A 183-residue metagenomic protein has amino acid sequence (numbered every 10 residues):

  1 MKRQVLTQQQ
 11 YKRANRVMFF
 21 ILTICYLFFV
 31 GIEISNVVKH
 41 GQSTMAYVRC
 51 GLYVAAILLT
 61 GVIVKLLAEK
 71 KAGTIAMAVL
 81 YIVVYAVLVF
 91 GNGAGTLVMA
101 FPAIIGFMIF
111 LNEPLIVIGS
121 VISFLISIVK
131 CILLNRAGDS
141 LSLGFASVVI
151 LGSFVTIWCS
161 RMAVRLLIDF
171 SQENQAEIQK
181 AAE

Functional and structural regions predicted by a protein language model:
M1-Y11: Short, Lys/Arg-rich, polar N-terminal cytosolic tail immediately upstream of the first transmembrane signal-anchor
R16-N92, M99-I105, S123-L125: Hydrophobic transmembrane alpha-helices and their membrane-interface boundaries in multi-pass, membrane-anchored
V30-V54, I109, E113-Q172: Alpha-helical transmembrane segments and their interfaces in multipass membrane proteins
N92-G93, L115: Short, charged/polar micro-motifs that form catalytic or ligand-binding hotspots
G93-A94, S153: Residue-level hotspots within the lipid-embedded alpha helices of multi-pass solute transporters
G95-L97, I118: Alpha-helix N-cap/helix-start motif
E177-E183: Long, heptad-repeat coiled-coil alpha-helices that serve as cytosolic signaling/dimerization stalks in transmembrane
